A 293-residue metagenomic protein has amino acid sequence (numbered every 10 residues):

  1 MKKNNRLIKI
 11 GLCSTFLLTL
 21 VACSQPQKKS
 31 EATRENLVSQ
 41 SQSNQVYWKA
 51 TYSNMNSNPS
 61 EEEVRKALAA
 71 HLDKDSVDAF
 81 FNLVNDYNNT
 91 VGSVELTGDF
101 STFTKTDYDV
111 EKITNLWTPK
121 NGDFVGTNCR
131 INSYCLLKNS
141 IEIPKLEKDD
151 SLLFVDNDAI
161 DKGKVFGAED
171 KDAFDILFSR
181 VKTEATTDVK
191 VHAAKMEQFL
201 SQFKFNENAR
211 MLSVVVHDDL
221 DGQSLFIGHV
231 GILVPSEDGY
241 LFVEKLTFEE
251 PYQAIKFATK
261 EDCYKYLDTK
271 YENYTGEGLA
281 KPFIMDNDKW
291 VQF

Functional and structural regions predicted by a protein language model:
K2-G11: Bacterial N-terminal signal peptides that target proteins for export
L20-A22: C-terminal motif of bacterial Sec signal peptides marking the signal peptidase cleavage site
S24-P26: Bacterial signal peptide processing site
S30-N82: N-terminal mature-domain "stem" immediately C-terminal to a signal peptide or N-terminal signal-anchor/transmembrane
L72-D218, G222-I227, P235, G239-E250: Acidic/His-rich structured neighborhood in mature extracellular/periplasmic domains
F242-K245, A258-F293: Low-complexity, Gly/Ser/Thr/Pro-rich intrinsically disordered linker/tail segments
E250-K260: A short, polar/proline- and glycine-enriched secondary-structure boundary/capping micro-motif
